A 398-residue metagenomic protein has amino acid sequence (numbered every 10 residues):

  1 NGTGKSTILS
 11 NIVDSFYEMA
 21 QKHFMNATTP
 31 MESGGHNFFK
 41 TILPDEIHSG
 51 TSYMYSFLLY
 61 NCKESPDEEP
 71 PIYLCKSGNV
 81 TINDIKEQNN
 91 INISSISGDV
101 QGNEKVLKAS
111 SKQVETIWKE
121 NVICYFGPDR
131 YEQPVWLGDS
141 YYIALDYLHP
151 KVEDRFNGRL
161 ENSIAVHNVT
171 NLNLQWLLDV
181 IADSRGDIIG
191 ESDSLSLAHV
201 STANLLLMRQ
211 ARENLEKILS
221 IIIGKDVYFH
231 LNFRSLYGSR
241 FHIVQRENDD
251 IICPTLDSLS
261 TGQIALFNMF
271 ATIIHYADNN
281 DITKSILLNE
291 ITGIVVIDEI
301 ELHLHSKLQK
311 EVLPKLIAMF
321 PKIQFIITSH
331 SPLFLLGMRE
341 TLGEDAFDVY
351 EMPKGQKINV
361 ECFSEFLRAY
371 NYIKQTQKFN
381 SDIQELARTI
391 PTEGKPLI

Functional and structural regions predicted by a protein language model:
N1-I188, N204-E213, K217-Y228, N232 (+4 more regions): P-loop NTPase switch/coupling surface
N1-S33, L236-E385: Switch/communication elements of ASCE P-loop NTPase nucleotide-binding domains
V114-E115, I286, R388-T389: Short secondary-structure boundary/capping segments
E120-I123, G238, E393: Sequence-level motif detector for i,i+2 pairs with an aromatic at +2
V122, G293-I294, P396: The start of beta-strands in P-loop NTPase/AAA+ ATPase cores
L177-T202, R246-C253, I294: Short glycine/proline-rich turn/loop motifs
A198-I218, I223, G238-S258: Accessory N-terminal region flanking or inserted into the helicase ATPase core in nucleic-acid motor proteins
A387, P391-I398: Conserved helicase/translocase motor-coupling segment
